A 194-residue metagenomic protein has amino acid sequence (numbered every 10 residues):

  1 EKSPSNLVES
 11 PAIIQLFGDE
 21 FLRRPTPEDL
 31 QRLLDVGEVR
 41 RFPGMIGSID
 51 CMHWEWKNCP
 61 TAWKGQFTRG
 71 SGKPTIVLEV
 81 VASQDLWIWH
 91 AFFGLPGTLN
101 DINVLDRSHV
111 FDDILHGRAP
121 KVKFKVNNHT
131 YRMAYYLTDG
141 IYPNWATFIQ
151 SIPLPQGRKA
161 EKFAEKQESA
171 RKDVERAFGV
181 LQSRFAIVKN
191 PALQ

Functional and structural regions predicted by a protein language model:
E1-Q194: Short, well-ordered secondary-structure "scaffold" segments embedded in the functional core of diverse domains
